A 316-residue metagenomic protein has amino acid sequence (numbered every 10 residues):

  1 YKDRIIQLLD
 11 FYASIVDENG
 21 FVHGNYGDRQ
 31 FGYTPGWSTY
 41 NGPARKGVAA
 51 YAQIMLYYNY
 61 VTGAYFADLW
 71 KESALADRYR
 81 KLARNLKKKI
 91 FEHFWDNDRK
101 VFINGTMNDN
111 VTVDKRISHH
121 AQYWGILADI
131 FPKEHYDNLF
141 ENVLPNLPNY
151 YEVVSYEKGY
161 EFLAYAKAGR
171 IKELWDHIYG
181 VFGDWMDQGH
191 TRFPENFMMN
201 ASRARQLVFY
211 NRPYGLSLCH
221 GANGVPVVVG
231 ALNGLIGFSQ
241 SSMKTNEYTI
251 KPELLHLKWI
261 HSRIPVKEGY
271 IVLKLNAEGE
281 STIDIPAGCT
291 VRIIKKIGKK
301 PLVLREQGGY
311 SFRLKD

Functional and structural regions predicted by a protein language model:
Y1-Y51, W70, A74-A121, E134: Active-site acid/base region of carbohydrate-active enzymes
K2-Q7, D77-N85, N138-L144, W175-G180 (+1 more regions): Beta-strand segments within the central parallel beta-sheet cores of soluble alpha/beta enzyme folds
I5, A49, N59, A83 (+6 more regions): Active-site-proximal structural scaffolding
W37-M55, V101-A121, E141-K158, Q206-N223: Solvent-exposed loop and edge beta-strand segments that line ligand/cofactor-binding and catalytic clefts
I54-S73, Y123-K133, Y160-G169, L232-F238: Well-ordered alpha-helical scaffold segments within catalytic/enzyme domains
I117-Y214: Extracellular polysaccharide-recognition and catalytic grooves
D176-D316: Non-catalytic C-terminal accessory modules of carbohydrate-active enzymes
